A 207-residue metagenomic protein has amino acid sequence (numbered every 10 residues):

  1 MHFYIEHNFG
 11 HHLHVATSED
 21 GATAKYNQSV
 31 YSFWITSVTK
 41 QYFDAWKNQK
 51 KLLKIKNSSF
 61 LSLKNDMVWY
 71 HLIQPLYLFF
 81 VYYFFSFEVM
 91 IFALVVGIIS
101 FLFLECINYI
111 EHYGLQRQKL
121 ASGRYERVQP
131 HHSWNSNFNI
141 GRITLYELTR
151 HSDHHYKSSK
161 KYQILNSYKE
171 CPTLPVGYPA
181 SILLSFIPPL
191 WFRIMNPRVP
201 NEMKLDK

Functional and structural regions predicted by a protein language model:
M1-M67, E88, I99-K207: Cytosolic/stromal cytosol-facing helical appendages immediately following the last transmembrane segment
W69-V81: Core segments of transmembrane alpha-helices that mediate helix-helix packing or line hydrophobic substrate/ligand
F80-F92: Helix-coil boundary and interhelical linker segments in multi-pass alpha-helical membrane proteins
